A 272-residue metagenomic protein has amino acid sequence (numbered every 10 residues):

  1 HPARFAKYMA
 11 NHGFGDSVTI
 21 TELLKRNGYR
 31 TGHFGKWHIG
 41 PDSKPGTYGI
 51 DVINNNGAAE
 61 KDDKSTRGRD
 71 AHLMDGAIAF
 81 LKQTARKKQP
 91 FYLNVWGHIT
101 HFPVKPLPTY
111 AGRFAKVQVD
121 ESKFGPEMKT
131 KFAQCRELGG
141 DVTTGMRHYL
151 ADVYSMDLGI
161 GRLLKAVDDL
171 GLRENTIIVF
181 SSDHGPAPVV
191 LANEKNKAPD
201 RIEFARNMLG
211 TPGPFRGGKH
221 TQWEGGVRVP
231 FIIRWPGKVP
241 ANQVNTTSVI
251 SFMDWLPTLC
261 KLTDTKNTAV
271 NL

Functional and structural regions predicted by a protein language model:
H1, W37-K44, V52-M253, C260-N271: Active-site-proximal cap/lid insertion segments
H1-T19, L23-G32, D42-A59, V229: Active-site segment of extracytoplasmic enzymes that catalyze sulfate/phosphate-ester chemistry
I20, K36, W255: Short active-site alpha-helical segment characteristic of glycosyltransferases and processive polysaccharide synthases
